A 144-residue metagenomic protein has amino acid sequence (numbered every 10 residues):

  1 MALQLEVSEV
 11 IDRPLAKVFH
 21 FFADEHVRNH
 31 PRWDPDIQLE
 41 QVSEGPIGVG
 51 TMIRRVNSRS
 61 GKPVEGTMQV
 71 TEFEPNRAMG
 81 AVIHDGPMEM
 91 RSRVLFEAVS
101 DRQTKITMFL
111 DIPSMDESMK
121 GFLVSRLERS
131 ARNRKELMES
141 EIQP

Functional and structural regions predicted by a protein language model:
M1-E44: Hydrophobic ligand-binding cavity/cleft-lining segments
Q4-E6, P63-T67, E89-R93: Short, surface-exposed coil-to-beta transition loops
D12-A16, P46-I47, T71-N76, L95-K105: A short, structured loop/turn motif at beta-sheet edges
R13, R59-G61, I112-S114: Beta-strand elements of well-folded, non-transmembrane domains
V18-F22, H30, I53-R55, V70 (+3 more regions): Hydrophobic pocket/interface hotspot
E40-D85, L137-P144: Glycine-rich portal/gate segments that line the openings of hydrophobic small-molecule binding cavities
V82-E136: Beta-strand/loop substructures that line and gate deep hydrophobic ligand-binding cavities in soluble
